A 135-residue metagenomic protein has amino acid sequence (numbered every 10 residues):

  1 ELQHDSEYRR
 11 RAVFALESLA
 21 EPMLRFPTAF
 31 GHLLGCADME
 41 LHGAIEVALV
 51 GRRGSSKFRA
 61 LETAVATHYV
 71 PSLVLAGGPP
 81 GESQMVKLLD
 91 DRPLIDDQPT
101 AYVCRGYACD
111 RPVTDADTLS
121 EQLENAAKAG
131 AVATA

Functional and structural regions predicted by a protein language model:
E1-A135: Aromatic (Trp/Tyr) and acidic
